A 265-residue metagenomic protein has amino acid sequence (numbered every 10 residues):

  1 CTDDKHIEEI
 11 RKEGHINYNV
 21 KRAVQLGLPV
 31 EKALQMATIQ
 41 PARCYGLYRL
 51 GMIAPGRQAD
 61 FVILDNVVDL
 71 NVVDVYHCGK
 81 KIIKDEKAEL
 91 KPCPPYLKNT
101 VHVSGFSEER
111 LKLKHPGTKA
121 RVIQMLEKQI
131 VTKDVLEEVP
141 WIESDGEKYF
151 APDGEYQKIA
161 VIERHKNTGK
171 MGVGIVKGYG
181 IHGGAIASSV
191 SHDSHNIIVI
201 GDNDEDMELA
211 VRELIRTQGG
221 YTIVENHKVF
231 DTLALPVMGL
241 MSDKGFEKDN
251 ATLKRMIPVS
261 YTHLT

Functional and structural regions predicted by a protein language model:
C1-L70, Y76, D193-I200, V211-I215 (+2 more regions): His/Asp/Glu-enriched, well-ordered alpha-helical/loop segment that forms or immediately abuts the divalent-metal
D4-I7, V67-D69, K80-I82, A88-E89 (+7 more regions): Short, glycine-/Ser/Thr-/acidic-enriched flexible segments
A42-R43, L47-Q157: Hard-cation-handling environments
K112-D202, D206-E208, I215: Non-catalytic interaction/regulatory modules that flank or connect domains
G220-N226: Conserved short beta-strand edge segments in small beta-sheet-based binding/regulatory domains
P258-S260: Acidic, proline/serine/threonine- and glycine-rich low-complexity intrinsically disordered segments
T262-T265: Conserved small/polar residues in nucleotide/adenosyl-binding loops
